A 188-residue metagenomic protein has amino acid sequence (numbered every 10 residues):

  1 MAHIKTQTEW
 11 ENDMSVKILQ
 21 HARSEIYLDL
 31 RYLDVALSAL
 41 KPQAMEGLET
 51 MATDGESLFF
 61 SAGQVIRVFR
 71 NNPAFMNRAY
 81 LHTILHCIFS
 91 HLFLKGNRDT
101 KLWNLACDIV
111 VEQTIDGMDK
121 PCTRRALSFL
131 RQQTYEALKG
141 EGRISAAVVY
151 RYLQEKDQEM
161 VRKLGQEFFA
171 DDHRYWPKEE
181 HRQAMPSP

Functional and structural regions predicted by a protein language model:
M1-N77, I84-P188: Short, functionally important secondary-structure microenvironments
